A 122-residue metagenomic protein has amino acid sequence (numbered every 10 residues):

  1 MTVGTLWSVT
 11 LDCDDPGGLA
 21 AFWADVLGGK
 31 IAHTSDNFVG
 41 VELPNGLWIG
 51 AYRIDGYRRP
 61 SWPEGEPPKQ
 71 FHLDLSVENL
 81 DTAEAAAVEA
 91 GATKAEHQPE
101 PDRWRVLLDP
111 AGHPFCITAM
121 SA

Functional and structural regions predicted by a protein language model:
M1-A21, V26, Q70-V77, T118-A122: N-terminal beta-strand motif that seeds the catalytic metal site of vicinal oxygen chelate
M1-S8, A32-H33, G40, I49 (+2 more regions): Vicinal oxygen chelate
T5-C13, E42-L43, S61-T82, R103 (+1 more regions): Vicinal oxygen chelate
T34-N37, P68: Intrinsically disordered, low-complexity, positively biased terminal segments
P44, Y52-G56, M120: Generic beta-structure capping elements
G50-R53, R59-P63, P99-P101: Hydrophobic alpha-helical segments that drive targeting, anchoring, or assembly
Y57-R58, G91: Short acidic (Asp/Glu) patches
